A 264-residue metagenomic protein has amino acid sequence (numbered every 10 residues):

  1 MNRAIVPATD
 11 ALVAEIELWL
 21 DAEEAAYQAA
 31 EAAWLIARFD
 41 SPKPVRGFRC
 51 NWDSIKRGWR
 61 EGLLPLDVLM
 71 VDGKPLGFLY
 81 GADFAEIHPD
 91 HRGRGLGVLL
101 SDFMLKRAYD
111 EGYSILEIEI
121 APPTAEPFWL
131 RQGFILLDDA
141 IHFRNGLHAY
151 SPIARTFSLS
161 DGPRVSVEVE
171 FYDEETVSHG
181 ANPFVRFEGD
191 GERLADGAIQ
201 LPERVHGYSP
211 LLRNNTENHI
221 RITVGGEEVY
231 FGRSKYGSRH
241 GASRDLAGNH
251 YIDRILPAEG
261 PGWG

Functional and structural regions predicted by a protein language model:
M1-D53, V167-A198: Short amphipathic alpha-helix that is part of the acyltransferase structural core
E24-L66, M70-V71, E203-N214, I220 (+1 more regions): Active-site rim helix/loop that mediates acceptor-substrate recognition in acyltransferases
G73-F78: Glycine-rich phosphate/pyrophosphate-binding loop shared by adenosine-nucleotide-utilizing enzymes
L79-G81, A140: Short hydrophobic alpha-helix segments
A82-R94: A short, internal acetyl-CoA/4′-phosphopantetheine-binding micro-motif in the GNAT/acyltransferase core
G93-K106, R131: Conserved acetyl-CoA-binding loop-helix of GNAT-fold acetyltransferases
E111, E126, I135, A154-G264: Intrinsically disordered, low-complexity, positively biased terminal segments
E117-L130, I141-L147: Conserved beta-strand-loop-alpha-helix junction that forms the acyl-donor binding cleft
